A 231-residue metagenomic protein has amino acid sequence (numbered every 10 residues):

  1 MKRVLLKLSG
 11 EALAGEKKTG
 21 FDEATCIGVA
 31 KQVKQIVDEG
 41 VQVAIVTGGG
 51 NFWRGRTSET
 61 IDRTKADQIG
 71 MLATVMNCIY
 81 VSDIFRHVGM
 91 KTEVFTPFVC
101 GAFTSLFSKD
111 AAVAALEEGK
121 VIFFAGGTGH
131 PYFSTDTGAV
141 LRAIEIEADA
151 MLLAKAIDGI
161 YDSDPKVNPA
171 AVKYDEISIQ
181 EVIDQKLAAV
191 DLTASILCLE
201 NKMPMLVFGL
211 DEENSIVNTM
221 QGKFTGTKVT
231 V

Functional and structural regions predicted by a protein language model:
M1-V231: C-terminal catalytic "cap/lid" subdomain
